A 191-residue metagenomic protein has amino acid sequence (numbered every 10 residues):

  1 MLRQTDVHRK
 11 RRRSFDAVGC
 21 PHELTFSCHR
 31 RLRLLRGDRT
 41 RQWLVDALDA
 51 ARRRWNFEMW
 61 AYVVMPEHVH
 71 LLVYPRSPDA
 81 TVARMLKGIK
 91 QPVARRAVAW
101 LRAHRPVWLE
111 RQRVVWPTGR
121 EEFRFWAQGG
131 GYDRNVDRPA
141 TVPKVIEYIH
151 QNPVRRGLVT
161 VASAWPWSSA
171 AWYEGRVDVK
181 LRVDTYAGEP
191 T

Functional and structural regions predicted by a protein language model:
M1-T191: Short catalytic/metal-binding and nucleic-acid-binding patches
